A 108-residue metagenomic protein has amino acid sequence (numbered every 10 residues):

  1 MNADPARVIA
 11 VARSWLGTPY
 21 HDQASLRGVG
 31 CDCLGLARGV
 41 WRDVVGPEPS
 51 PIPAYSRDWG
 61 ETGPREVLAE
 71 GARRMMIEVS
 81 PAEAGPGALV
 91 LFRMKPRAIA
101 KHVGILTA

Functional and structural regions predicted by a protein language model:
M1-P5, C31-L34: Phosphate-binding glycine-rich loops and adjacent basic patches that engage nucleotide phosphates, nucleic-acid
N2-I9, S50-A108: ...with weaker cross-activation on analogous glycine-rich loops/strands in unrelated enzymes
I9-A12, A37: A generic alpha-helix structural signal
Y20-S25, E48-P53: Surface-exposed patches in mature extracellular/periplasmic domains of secreted proteins
Q23-A24, L34, A88, K101: Generic hydrophobic/packing signal
S25-V44: Active-site nucleophilic cysteine motif
